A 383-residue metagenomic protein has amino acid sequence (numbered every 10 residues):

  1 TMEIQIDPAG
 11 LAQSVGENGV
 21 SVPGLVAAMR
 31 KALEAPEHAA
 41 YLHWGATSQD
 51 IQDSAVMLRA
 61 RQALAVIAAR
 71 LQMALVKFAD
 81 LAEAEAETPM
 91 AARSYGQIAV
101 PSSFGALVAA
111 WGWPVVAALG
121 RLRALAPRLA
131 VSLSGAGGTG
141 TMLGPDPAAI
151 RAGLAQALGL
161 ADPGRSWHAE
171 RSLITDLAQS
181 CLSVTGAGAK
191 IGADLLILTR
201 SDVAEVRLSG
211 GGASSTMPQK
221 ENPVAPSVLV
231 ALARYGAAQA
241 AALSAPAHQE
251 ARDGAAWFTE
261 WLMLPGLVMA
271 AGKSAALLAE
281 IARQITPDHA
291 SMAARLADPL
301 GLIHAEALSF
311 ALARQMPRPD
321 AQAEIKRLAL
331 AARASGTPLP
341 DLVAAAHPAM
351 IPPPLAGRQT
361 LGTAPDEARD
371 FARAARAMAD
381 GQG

Functional and structural regions predicted by a protein language model:
T1-S132, G138-G140, D146-R151, V224-P226 (+4 more regions): A helix-coil-helix interface module used to build multimeric assemblies and to scaffold catalytic/cofactor sites
Q13-G19, M217-G383: Glycine-rich cofactor/substrate-binding loops
S14, P36, G45, Q49 (+12 more regions): Sparse, context-dependent recognition of short Cys/His-centered cofactor- or disulfide-binding micro-motifs
V22, D53-A68, Q72, E83 (+2 more regions): Charged, flexible cofactor/metal-binding loops and thiol motifs
T88, Y95, V131-S132, R171 (+6 more regions): Flexible domain-boundary/linker segments
